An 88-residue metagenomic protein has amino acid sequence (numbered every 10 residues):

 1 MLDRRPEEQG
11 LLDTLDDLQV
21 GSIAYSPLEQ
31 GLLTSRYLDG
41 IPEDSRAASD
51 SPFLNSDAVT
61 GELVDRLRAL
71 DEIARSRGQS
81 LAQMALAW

Functional and structural regions predicted by a protein language model:
M1-W88: Beta/alpha (TIM)-barrel catalytic core signal, keyed to glycine-rich beta->alpha loops juxtaposed to Asp/Glu that bind
